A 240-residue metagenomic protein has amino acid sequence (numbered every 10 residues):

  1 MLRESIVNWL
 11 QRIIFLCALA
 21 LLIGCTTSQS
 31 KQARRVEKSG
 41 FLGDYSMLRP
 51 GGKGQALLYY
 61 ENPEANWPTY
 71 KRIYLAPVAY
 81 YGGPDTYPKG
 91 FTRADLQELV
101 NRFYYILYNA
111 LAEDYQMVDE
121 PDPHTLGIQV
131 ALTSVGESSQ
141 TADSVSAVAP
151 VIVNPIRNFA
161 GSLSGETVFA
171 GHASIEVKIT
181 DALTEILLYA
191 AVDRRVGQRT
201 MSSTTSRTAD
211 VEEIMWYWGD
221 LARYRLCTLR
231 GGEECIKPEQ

Functional and structural regions predicted by a protein language model:
L2-I14: Bacterial N-terminal signal peptides that target proteins for export
L22-G24: C-terminal motif of bacterial Sec signal peptides marking the signal peptidase cleavage site
T26-Q29: Bacterial signal peptide processing site
R34-Y59: Post-signal peptide N-terminal segment of mature Sec-exported envelope proteins
G52-P63, T92-R93, Y108-Q116, A160-L163 (+1 more regions): N-terminal post-signal-peptidase region of extra-cytosolic proteins
N66-A131: N-terminal segment of the mature soluble domain
G90, V153-Y224: Short secondary-structure boundary motifs at beta->alpha junctions and helix caps
E113-K178, A182-L183: Surface-exposed short loop/turn segments
